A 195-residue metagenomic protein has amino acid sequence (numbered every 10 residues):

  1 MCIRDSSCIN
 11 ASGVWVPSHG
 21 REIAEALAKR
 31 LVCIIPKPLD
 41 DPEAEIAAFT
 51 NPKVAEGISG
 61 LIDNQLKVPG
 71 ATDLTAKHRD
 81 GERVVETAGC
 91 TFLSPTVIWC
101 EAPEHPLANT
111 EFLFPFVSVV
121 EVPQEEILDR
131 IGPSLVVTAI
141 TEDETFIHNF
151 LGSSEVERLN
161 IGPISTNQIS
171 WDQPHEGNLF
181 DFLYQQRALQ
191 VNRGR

Functional and structural regions predicted by a protein language model:
M1-A102: ALDH superfamily catalytic-core signature
P17, K29-C33, V85-R195: Conserved C-terminal structural/oligomerization subdomain of aldehyde/semialdehyde dehydrogenase
